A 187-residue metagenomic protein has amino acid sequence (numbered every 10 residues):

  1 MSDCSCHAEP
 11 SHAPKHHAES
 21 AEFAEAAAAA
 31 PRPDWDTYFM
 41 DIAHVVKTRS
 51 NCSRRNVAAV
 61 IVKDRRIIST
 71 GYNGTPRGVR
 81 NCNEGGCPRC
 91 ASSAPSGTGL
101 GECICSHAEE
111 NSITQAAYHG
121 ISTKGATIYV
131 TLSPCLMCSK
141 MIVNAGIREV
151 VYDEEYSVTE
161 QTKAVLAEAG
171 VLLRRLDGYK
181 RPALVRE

Functional and structural regions predicted by a protein language model:
S2-E187: Zinc-dependent deaminase catalytic domain
